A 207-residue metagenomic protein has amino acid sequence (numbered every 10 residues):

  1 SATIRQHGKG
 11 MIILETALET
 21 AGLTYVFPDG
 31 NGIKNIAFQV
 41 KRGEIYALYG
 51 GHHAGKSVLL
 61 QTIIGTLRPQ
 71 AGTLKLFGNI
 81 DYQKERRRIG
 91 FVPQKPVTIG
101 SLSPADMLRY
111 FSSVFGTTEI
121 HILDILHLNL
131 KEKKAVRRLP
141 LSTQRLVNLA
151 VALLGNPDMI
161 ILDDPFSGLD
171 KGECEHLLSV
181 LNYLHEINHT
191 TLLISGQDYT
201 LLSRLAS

Functional and structural regions predicted by a protein language model:
Y49-G51: The feature captures the beta-strand-to-loop junction immediately N-terminal to the Walker
I64: Helix-to-loop junction immediately C-terminal to a conserved catalytic motif
G72-E85: Conserved ABC transporter NBD signature motif
I122-P140: Conserved ABC nucleotide-binding domain
L149: Hydrophobic anchor residue at the start of the ABC signature
I160-D164: Catalytic Walker B motif of ABC-type/P-loop ATPase nucleotide-binding domains
S195-Q197: H-loop/switch region of ABC-family ATPase nucleotide-binding domains
